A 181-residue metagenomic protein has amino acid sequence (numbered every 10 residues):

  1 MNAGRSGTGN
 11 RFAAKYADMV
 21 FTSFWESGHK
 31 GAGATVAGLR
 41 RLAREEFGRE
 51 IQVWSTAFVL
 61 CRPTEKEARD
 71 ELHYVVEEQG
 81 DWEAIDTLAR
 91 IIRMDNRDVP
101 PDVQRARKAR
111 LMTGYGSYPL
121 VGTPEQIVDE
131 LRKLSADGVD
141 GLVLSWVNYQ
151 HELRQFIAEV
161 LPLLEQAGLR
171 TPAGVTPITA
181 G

Functional and structural regions predicted by a protein language model:
M1-A3, D18-S23, I51-F58, L142-S145: Hydrophobic faces of well-ordered beta-strands that scaffold small-molecule active sites in alpha/beta enzyme cores
M1-L42: Long hydrophobic segments that form regular secondary structure
G4-R5, S27, P63, N148-H151: Short beta->alpha linker loops
R5, G9, T123-I127, L131 (+1 more regions): Secondary-structure capping and boundary motifs in well-ordered enzyme cores
F12-A13, L134-D137, V160: An active-site-proximal structural segment forming one wall of the substrate-binding cleft that immediately precedes
A14-W25, M112-S117, G138-V147: Glycine- and acidic
S27-A136, L164-G181: An alpha-helical appendage that flanks or caps ligand/catalytic pockets
V128-R132, V143-R154, E159-P162: Substrate-recognition/cap regions that form aromatic- and gly/pro-loop-enriched pockets for small-molecule ligands
